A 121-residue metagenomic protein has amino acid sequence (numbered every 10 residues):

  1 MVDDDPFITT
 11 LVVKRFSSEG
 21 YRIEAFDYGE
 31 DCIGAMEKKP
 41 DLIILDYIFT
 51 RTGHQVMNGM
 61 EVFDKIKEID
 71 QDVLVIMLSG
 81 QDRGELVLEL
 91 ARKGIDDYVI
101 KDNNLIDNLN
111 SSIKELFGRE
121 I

Functional and structural regions predicted by a protein language model:
M1-F7, V12-F16, L42-I43: Conserved acidic segment of CheY-like receiver
K14-E19, E89: Alpha-helical interaction/dimerization surfaces of two-component signaling modules
E24-L42, D46-R51, N108: Acidic, metal-coordinating helix/loop segments flanking the phosphotransfer/catalytic sites of two-component signaling
G34, H54-Q71: Short amphipathic alpha-helix used as the core "switch/output" element in two-component signaling
I43, V75, Y98-V99: Two-component signal transduction core modules
M57, E61, Q81-V99, N103 (+1 more regions): Alpha4 helix (beta4-alpha4-beta5 surface) of REC/receiver domains from two-component response regulators
N108-I121: Receiver (REC) domain switch/output surface
